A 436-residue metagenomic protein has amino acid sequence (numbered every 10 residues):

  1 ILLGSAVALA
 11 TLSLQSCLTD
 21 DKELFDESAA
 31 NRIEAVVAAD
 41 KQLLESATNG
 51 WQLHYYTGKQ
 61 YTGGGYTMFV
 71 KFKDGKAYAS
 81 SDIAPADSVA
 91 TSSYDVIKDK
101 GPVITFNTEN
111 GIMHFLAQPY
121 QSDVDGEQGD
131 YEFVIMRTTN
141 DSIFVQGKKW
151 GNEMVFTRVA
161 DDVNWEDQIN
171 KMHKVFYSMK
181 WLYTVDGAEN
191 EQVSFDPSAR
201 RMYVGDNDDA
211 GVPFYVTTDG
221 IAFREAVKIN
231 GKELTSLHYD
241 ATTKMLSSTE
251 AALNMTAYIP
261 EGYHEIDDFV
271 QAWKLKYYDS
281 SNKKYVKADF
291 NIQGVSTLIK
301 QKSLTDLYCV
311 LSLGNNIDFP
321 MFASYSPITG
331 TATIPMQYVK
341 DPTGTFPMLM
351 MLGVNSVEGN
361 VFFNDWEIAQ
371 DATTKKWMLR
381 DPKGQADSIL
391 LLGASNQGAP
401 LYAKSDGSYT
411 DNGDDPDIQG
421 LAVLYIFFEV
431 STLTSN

Functional and structural regions predicted by a protein language model:
I1-L3: Bacterial N-terminal signal peptides that target proteins for export
L12-S16: C-terminal motif of bacterial Sec signal peptides marking the signal peptidase cleavage site
L18-T105, T138-N140, W150, D161-L182 (+3 more regions): Acidic/polar, low-complexity intrinsically disordered N-terminal segments immediately downstream of a Sec signal
G58-G101, M113, A188-F223, K283-P342: N-terminal glycine/threonine-rich, aromatic-flanked beta-hairpin/loop signature
K76-F223: Long, acidic/polar, low-complexity amphipathic helices and coiled-coil-like
S81-A84, N107-I112, Q146-G151, G205-A210 (+5 more regions): Secondary-structure transition/turn motif
V159-D268, K276, K284-L298, K302 (+7 more regions): Preference for solvent-exposed, low-hydrophobicity sequence contexts
